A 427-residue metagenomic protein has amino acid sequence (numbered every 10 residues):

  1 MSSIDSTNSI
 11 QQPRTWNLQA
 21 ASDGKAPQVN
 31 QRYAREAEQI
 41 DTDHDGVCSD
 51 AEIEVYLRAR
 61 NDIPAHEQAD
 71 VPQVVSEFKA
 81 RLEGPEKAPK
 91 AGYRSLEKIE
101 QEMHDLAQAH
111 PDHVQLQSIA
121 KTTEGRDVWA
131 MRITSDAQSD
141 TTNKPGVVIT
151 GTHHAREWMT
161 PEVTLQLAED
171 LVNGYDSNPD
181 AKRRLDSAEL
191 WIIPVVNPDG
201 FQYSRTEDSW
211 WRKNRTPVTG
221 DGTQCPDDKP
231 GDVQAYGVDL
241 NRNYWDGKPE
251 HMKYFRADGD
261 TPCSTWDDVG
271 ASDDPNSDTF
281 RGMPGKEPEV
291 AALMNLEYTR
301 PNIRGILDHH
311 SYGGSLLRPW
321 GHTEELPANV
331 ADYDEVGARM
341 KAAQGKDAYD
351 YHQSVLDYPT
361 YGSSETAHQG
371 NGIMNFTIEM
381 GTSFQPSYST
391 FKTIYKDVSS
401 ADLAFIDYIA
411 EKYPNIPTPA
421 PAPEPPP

Functional and structural regions predicted by a protein language model:
M1-V29: Short, compositionally biased, intrinsically disordered N-terminal export/targeting signals, typified by the non-Sec
E36-T42, Y56, R60-I63: Calcium-binding motifs, dominated by EF-hand helix-loop-helix domains
D41-D45, D221: Acidic carboxylate motifs that coordinate Ca2+ or other divalent cations, activating on Asp/Glu
G46-D50, D127: Glycine-aliphatic tripeptides that mark coil-to-beta-strand junctions in extracellular and membrane proteins
H66, D70-D127: Short glycine- and acidic-rich boundary segments immediately preceding or forming the N-terminal edge of structured
Q115-A120, D127-R132, G146-T150, E157-T160 (+8 more regions): Structural recognition of the beta-strand scaffold that forms the well-ordered cores of secreted hydrolase catalytic
T160-T206: Short helix-loop-beta-strand segments that form the rim/entrance of peptidase-like active sites
W211, G220, C225-V233, Y244-P426: Metallocarboxypeptidase
